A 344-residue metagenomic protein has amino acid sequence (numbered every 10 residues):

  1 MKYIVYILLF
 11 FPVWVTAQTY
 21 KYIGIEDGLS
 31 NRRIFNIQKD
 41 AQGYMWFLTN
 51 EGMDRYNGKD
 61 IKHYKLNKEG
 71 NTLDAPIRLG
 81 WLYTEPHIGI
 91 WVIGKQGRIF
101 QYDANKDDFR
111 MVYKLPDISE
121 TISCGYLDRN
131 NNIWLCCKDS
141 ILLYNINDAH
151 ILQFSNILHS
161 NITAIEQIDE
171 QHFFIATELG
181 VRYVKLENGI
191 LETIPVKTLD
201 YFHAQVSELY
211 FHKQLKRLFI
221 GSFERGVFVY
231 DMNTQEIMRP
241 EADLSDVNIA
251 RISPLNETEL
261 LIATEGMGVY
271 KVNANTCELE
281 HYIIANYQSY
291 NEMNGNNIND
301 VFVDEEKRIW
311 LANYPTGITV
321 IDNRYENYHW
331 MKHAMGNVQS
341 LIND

Functional and structural regions predicted by a protein language model:
M1-D344: Carboxylate-rich, polar loop motifs that coordinate divalent cations or form catalytic acidic clusters
